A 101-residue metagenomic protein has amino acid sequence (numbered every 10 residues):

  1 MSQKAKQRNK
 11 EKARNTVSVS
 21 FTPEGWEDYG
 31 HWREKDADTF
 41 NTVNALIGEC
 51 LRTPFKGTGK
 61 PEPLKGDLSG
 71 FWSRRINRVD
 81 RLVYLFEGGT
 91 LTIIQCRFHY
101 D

Functional and structural regions predicted by a protein language model:
M1-V79, F86-D101: Basic, Lys/Arg-enriched alpha-helical interface segments
